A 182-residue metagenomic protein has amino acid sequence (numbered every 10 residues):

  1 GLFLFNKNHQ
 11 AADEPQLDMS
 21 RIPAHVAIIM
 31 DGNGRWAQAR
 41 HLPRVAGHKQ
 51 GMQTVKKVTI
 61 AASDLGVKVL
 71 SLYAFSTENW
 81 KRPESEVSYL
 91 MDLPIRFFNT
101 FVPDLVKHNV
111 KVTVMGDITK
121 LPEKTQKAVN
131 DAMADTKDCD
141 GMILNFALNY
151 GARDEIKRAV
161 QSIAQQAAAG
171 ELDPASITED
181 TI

Functional and structural regions predicted by a protein language model:
G1-I182: Flexible, compositionally biased loop and terminal segments
